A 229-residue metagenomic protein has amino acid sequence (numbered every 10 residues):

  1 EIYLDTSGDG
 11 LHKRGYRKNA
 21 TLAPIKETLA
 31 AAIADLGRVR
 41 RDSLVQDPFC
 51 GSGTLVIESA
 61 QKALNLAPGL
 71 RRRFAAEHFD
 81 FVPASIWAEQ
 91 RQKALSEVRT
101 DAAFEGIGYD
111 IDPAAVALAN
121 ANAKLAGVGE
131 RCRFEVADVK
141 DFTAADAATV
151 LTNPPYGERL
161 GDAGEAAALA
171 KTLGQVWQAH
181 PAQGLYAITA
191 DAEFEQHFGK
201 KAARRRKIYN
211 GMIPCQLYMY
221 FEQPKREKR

Functional and structural regions predicted by a protein language model:
E1-R17: Non-catalytic substrate-recognition/targeting regions of SAM-dependent transferases
G10, P155-R159: A short, flexible beta-alpha/helix-coil linker loop
G15-I25: Class I SAM-dependent methyltransferase Rossmann-like catalytic core, especially the SAM/SAH-binding loop
I25-T143, E158-R159, A163-E165: Conserved S-adenosyl-L-methionine
A103, Y109-L118, E158-R229: Conserved Class I SAM-dependent methyltransferase catalytic core
F142-A144, A179-H180: Conserved catalytic network of the ASCE P-loop NTPase/AAA+ motor domain
A147-N153: Short SAM/SAH-binding signature in class I
